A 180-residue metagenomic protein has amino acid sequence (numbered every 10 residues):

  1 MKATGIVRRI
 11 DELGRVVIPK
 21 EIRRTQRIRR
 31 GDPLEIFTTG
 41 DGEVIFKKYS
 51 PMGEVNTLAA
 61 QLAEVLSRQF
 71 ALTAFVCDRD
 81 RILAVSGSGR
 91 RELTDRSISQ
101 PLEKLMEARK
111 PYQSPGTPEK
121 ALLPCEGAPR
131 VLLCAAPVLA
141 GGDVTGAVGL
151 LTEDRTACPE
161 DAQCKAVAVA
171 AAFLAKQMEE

Functional and structural regions predicted by a protein language model:
M1, I28, V65-R68, C125-R130: Short loop/turn motifs at secondary-structure junctions and domain boundaries
V7-S86: Intrinsically disordered, low-complexity terminal regulatory regions
N56, A60-V65, I98, L102-E103 (+1 more regions): Juxtadomain coupling helices with adjacent low-complexity linkers
A63-C125: Structured interaction and signal-relay segments at domain junctions
L132-L139: A short, aliphatic-rich beta-strand micro-motif
V144-L151: Sensory beta-strand/linker motifs that couple input domains to effectors
